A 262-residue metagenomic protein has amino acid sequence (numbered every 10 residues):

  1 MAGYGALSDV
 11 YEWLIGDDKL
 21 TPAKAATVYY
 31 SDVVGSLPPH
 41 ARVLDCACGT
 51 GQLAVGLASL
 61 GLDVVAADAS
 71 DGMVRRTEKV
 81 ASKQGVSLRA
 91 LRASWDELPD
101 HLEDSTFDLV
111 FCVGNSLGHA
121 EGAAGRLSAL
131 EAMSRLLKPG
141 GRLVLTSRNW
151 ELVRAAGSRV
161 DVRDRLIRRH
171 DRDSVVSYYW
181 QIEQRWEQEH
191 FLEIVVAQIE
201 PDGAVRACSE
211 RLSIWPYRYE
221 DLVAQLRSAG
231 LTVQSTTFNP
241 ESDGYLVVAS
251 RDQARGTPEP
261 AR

Functional and structural regions predicted by a protein language model:
M1-P39: Conserved class I S-adenosyl-L-methionine
H40-A47: Conserved class I S-adenosyl-L-methionine
Q52-L98: Class I SAM-dependent methyltransferase SAM/SAH-binding core
D100-L109: A short acidic, Gly/Pro-enriched loop at the edge of an enzyme's catalytic core that lines a small-molecule cofactor
D108-A124: A short SAM/SAH-binding and catalytic strip from SAM-dependent methyltransferases
L127-P139: A short glycine-rich, Lys/Arg-flanked "PGG" loop and its adjoining helix->strand segment in the class I
V144-Y219: SAM-dependent methyltransferase
W215-R262: C-terminal lobe and adjacent flexible extensions of AdoMet/dcAdoMet transferase-like proteins
